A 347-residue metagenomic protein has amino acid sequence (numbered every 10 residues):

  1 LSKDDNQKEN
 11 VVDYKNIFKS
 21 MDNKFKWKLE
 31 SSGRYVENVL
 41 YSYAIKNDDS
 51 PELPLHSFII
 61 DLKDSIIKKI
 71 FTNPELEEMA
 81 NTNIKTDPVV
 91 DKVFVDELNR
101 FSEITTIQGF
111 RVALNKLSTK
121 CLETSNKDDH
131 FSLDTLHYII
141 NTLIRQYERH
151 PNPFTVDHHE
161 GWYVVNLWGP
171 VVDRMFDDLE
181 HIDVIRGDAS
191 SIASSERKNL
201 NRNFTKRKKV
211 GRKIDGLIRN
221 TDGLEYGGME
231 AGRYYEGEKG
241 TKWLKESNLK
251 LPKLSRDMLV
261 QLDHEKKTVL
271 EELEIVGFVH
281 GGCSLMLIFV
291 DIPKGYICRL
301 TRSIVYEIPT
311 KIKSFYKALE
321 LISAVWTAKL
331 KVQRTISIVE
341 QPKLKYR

Functional and structural regions predicted by a protein language model:
L1-R347: Extended catalytic cores and adjacent scaffolds of nucleotide/polyanion-binding enzymes
